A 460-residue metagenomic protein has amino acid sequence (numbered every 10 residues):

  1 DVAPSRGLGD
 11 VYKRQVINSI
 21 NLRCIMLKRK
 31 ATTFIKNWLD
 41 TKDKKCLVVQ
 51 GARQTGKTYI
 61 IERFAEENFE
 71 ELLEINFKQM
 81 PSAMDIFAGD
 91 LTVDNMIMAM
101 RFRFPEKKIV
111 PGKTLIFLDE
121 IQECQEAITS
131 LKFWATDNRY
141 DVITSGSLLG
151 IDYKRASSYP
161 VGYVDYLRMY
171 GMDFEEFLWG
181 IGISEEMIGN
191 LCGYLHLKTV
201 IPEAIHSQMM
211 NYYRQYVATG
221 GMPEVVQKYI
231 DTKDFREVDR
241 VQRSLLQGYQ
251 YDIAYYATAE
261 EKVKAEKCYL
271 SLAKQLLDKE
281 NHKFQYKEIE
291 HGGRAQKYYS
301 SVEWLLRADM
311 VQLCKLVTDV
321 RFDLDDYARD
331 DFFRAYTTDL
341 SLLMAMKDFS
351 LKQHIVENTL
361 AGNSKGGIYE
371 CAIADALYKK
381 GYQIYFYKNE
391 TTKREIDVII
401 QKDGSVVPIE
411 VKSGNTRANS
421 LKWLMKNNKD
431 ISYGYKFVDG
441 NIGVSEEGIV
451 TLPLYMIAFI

Functional and structural regions predicted by a protein language model:
D1-Q15: Single conserved hydrophobic/aromatic residue that forms the stacking wall/gate of nucleotide- or nucleobase-binding
V16-W38: N-terminal pre-Walker A segment at the start of P-loop NTPase domains
V49: Hydrophobic anchor at the beta1->P-loop junction of P-loop NTPases
K57: Conserved lysine of the Walker
I60, F64: Hydrophobic positions on the alpha1 helix immediately C-terminal to the Walker A/P-loop
P81-P111: Short glycine-rich substrate-engagement loop in P-loop NTPases that contacts/grips substrate
Y153-D278: Interdomain motor-coupling "hinge/lid" segment immediately C-terminal to the ATP-binding subdomain of NTP-driven enzymes
Q227-E395, I400: Accessory nucleic acid-recognition modules appended to NTPase machines
